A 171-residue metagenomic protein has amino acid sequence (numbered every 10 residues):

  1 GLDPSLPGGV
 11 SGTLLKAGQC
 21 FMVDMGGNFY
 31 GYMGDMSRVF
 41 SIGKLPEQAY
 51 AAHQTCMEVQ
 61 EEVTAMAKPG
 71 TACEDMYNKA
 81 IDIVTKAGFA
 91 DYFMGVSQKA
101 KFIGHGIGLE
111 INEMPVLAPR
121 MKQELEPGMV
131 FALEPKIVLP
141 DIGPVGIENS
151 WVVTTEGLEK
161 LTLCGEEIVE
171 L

Functional and structural regions predicted by a protein language model:
G1-L171: Active-site neighborhoods and metal-handling regions in enzymes and metal-associated proteins
